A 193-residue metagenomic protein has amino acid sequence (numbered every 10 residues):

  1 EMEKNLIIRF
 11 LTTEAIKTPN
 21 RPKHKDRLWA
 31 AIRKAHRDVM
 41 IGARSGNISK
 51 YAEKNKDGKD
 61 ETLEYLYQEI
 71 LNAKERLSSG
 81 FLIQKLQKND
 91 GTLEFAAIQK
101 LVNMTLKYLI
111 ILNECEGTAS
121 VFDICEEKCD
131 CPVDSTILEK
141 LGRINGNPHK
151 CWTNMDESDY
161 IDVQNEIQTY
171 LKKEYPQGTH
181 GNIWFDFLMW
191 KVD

Functional and structural regions predicted by a protein language model:
E1-L28, L86, D90-D193: C-terminal accessory module of base-excision DNA glycosylases/AP lyases that mediates lesion recognition and DNA
E1-T92: Phosphate/adenylate-binding glycine loop and adjacent helical scaffold
